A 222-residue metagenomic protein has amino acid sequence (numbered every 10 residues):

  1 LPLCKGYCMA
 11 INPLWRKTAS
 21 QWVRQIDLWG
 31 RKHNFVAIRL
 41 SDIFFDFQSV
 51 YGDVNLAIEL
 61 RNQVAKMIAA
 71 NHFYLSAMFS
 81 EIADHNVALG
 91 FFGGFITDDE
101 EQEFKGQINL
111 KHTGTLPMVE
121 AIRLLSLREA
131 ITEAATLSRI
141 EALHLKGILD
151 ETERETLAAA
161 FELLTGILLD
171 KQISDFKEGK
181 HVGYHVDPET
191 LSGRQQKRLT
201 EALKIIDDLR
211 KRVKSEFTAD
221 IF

Functional and structural regions predicted by a protein language model:
L1-F222: A nucleotide- and high-energy phosphate-metabolite-utilizing enzyme signature
